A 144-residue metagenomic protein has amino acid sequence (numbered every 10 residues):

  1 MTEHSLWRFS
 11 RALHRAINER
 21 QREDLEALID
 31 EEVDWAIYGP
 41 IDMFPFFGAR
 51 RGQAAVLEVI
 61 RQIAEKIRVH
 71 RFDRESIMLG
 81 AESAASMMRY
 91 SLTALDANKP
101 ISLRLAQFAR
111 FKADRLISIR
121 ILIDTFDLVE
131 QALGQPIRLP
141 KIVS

Functional and structural regions predicted by a protein language model:
M1-E31, I137-S144: Short, low-complexity N-terminal intrinsically disordered segments enriched in polar/charged residues
M1-S5, A64-S144: A beta-strand edge to alpha-helix "cap/lid" segment located at domain peripheries
W7, A54-L57, L103: Short, well-ordered alpha-helical segments
L13, L25, V33, G52 (+4 more regions): Hydrophobic pocket/interface hotspot
D24, D30-A81: A solvent-exposed, acidic/Ser-Thr-rich amphipathic alpha-helical stretch
